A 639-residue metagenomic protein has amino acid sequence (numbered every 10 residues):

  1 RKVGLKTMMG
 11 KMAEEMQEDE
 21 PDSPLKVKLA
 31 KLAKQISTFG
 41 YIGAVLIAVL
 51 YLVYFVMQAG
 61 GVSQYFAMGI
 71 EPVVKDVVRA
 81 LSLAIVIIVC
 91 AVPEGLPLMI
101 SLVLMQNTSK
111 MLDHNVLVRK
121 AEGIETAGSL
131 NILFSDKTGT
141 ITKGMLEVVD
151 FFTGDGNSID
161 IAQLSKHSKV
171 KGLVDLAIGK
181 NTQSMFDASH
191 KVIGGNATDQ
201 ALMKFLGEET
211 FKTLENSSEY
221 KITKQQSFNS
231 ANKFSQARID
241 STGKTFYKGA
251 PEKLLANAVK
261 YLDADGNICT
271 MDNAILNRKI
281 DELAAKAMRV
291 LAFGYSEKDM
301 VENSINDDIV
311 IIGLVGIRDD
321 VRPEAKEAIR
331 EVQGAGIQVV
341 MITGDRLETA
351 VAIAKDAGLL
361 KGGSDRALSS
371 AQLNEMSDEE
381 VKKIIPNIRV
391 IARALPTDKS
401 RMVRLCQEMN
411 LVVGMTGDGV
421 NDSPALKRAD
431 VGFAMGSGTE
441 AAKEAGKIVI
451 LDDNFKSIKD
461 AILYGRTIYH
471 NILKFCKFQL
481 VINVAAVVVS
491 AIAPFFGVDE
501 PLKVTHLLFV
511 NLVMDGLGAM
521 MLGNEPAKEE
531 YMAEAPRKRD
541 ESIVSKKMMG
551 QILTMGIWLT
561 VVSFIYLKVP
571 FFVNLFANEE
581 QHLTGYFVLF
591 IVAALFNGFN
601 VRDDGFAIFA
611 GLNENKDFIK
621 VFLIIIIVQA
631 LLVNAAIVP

Functional and structural regions predicted by a protein language model:
R1-P536, E541-V544, F587, D604-P639: Conserved cytosolic headpiece of P-type ATPases
I311, A594, V601: Hydrophobic, aromatic-rich cap/lid helix
I482-A486, Q551-S563: Core segments of transmembrane alpha-helices that mediate helix-helix packing or line hydrophobic substrate/ligand
P494-K503, L567-H582: Helix-coil boundary and interhelical linker segments in multi-pass alpha-helical membrane proteins
M514, L559-V561, L583-G598: Generic alpha-helical transmembrane segments
P536-W558, N578-G585: Membrane-water interface at loop-to-transmembrane-helix junctions
G556-F572, Q629-P639: Alpha-helical transmembrane segments and their membrane-interface junctions in multi-pass membrane proteins
E580, V592, F609: A glycine-rich beta-turn/hairpin centered on an aromatic-Pro dipeptide
